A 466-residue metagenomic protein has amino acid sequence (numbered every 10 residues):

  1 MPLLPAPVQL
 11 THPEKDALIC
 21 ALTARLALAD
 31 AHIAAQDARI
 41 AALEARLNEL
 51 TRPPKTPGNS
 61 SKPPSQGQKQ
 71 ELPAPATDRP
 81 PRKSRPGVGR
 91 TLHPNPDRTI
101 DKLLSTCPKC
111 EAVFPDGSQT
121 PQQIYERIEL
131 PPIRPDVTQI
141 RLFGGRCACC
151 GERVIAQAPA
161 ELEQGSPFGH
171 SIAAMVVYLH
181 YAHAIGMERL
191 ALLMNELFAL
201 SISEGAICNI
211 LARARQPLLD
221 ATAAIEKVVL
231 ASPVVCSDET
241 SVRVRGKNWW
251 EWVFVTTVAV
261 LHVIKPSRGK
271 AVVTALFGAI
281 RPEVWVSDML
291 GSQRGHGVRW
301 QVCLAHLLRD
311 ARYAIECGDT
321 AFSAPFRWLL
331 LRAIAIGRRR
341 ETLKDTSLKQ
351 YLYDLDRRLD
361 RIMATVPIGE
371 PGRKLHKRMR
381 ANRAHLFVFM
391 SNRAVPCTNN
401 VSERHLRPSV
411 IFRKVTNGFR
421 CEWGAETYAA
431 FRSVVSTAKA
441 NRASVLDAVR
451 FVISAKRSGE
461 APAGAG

Functional and structural regions predicted by a protein language model:
M1-S166, C236-S237, S287: Short, flexible loop/hinge motifs at secondary-structure junctions
A6-Q9, V137-G466: Catalytic center-proximal scaffold of phosphoryl-transfer enzymes
